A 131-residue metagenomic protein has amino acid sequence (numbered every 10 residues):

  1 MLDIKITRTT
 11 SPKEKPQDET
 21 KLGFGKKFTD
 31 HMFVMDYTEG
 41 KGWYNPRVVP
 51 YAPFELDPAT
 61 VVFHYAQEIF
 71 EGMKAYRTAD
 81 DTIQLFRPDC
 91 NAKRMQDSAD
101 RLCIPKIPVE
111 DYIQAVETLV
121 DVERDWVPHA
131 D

Functional and structural regions predicted by a protein language model:
M1-D131: Conserved alpha/beta cores of soluble small-molecule-handling proteins
